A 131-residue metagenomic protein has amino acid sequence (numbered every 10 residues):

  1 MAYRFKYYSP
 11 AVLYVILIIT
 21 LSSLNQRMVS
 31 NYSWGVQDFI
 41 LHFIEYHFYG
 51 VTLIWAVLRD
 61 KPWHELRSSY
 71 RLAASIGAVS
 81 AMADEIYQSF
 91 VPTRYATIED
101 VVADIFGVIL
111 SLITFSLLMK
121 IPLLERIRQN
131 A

Functional and structural regions predicted by a protein language model:
M1-P92, I98-V101, I105-A131: Bulky hydrophobic segments
